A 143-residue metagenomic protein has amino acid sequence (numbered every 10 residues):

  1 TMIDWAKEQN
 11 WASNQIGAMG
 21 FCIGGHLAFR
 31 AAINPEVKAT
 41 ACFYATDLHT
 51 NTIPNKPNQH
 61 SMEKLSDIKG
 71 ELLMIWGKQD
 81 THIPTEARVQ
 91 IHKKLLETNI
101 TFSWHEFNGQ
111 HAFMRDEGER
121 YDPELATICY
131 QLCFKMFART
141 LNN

Functional and structural regions predicted by a protein language model:
T1-N143: N-terminal cap/leader regions of alpha/beta-hydrolase-fold enzymes, predominantly small-molecule hydrolases
